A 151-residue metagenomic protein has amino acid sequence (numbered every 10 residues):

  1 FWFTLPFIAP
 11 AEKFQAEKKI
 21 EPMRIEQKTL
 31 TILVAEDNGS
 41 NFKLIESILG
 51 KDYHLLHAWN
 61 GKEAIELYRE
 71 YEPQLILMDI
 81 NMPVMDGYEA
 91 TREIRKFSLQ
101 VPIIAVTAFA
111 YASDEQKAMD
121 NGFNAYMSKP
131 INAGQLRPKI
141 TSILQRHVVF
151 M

Functional and structural regions predicted by a protein language model:
W2-L33, V148-M151: Disordered, acidic interdomain junction associated with two-component signaling
E36: Conserved acidic carboxylate
S40, I131-I140: C-terminal output helix
K43-G50: Charged docking surfaces used in two-component/phosphorelay signaling
Y71-L77: Active-site beta3 strand of CheY-like receiver
M82: Receiver (REC) domain active-site loop signature in two-component systems and cognate sites in sensor histidine kinases
